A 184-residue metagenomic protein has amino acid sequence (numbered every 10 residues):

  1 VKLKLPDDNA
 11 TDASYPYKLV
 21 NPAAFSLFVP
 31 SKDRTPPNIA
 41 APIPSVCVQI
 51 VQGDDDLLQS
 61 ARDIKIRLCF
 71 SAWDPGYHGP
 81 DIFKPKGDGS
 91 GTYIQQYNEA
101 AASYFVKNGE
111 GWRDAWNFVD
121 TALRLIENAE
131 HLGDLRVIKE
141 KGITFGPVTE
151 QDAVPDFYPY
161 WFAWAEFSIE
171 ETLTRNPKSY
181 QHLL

Functional and structural regions predicted by a protein language model:
V1, V46-V48, I66-L68, I126 (+1 more regions): Hydrophobic beta-strand residues in large extracellular and virion-surface proteins
V1-A10, P16-V20, D74-G76, A100 (+2 more regions): Localized chelating/binding microdomains that coordinate divalent metal ions or stabilize phosphate-bearing
V1-S60, L183-L184: Small/polar-rich, solvent-exposed N-terminal microdomains that initiate assembly or binding
Y17-V20, N38-I43, S103-F118, Y158-Y160: Glycine-rich, flexible loop segments associated with nucleotide phosphate handling
F25, D33-R34, G53-D54, W73 (+1 more regions): Short, internal active-site loops enriched in acidic
S60-D81, P85-G109, A122, F157-R175: Oligomerization/assembly interface segments of phage tail-like spikes and tubes
G109-T172: Acidic-leaning, charged glycine-interspersed low-complexity segments
N176-Y180, L184: Mature extracytoplasmic or otherwise solvent-exposed domains
